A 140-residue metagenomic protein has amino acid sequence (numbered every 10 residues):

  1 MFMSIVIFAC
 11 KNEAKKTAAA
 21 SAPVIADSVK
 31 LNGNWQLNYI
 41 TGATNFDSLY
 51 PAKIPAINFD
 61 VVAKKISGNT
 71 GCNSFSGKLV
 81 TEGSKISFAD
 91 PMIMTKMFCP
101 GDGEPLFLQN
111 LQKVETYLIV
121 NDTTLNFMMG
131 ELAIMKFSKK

Functional and structural regions predicted by a protein language model:
M1-F8: Sec-dependent bacterial lipoprotein signal peptides
F8-S76, V80-K140: Lipid interaction determinants
